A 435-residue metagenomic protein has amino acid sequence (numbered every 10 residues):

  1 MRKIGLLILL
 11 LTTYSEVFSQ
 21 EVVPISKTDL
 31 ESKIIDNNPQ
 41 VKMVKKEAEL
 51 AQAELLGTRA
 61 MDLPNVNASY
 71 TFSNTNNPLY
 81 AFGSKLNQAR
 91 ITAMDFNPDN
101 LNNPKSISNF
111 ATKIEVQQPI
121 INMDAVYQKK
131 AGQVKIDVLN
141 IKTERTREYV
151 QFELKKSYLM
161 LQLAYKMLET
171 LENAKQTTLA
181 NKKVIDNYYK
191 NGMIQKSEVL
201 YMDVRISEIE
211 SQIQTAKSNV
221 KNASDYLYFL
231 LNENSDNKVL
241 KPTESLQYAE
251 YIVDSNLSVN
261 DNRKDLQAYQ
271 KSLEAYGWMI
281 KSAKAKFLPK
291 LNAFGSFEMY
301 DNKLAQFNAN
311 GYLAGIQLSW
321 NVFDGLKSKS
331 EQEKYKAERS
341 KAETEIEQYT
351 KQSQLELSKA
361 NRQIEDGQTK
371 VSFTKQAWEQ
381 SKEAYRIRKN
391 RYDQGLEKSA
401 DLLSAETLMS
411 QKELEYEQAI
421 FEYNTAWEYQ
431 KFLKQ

Functional and structural regions predicted by a protein language model:
M1-T28, I35, K434-Q435: Bacterial Sec-dependent N-terminal signal peptides
L6, F18, E31, N67 (+2 more regions): Acidic, low-complexity, intrinsically disordered peripheral segments
S19-P78, M193, L231-M279, T350 (+1 more regions): Bacterial Sec-pathway N-terminal export signals of envelope proteins
I25-D29, A53, T143-N260, A360 (+2 more regions): Periplasmic alpha-helical coiled-coil/stalk elements that build and connect Gram-negative outer-membrane
K42, N65-Y80, L101-S106, Q117-R145 (+3 more regions): Small/polar (Gly/Ser/Thr/Ala-rich) solvent-exposed segments that form structured loops/beta-strands/short helices used
M43-T58, T146, V150-E169, N187 (+4 more regions): Amphipathic alpha-helical coiled-coil segments
N109-K113, K156, Y201, K290 (+1 more regions): Transmembrane beta-barrel architecture of outer-membrane proteins
K113-V116, Y312-V322, E345, Q418-E422 (+1 more regions): Outer-membrane beta-barrel "beta-signal"
